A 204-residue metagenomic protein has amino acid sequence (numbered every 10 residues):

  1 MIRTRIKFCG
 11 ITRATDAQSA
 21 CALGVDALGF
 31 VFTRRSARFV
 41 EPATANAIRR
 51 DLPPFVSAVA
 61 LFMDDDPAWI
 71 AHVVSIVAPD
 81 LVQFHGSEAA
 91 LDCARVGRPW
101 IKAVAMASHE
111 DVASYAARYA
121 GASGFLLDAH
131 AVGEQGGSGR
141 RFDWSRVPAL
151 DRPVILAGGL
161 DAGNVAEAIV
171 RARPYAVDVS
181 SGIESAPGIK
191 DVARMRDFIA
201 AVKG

Functional and structural regions predicted by a protein language model:
M1-G204: Conserved N-terminal beta1-alpha1 strand-loop-helix module at the mouth
